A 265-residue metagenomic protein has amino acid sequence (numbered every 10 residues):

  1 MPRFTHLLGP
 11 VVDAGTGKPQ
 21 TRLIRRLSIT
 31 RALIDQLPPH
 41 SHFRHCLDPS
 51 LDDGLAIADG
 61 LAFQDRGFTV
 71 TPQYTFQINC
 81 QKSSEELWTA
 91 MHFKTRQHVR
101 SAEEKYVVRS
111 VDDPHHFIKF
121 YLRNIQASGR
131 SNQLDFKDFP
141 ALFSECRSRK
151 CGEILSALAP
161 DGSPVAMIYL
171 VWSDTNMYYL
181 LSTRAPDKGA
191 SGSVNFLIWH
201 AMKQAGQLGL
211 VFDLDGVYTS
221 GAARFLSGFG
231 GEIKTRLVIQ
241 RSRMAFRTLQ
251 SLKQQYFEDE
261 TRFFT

Functional and structural regions predicted by a protein language model:
M1, L51-A56, G221-A223: Short catalytic/ligand-binding loop motif for oxyanion handling, primarily in non-cytosolic enzymes, centered on
M1-A32, P160-P186: Conserved donor-binding loop and adjoining core beta-sheet/short helix segment in diverse acyl/aminoacyl transferases
R26, T30, S41-A58: Short, glycine/charge-rich beta-strand/loop segments that flank catalytic centers and engage negatively charged groups
S28-H40, A201-Q204: Short, basic/hydrophobic alpha-helical segments
P38-P49, A205-D215: Conserved GNAT acetyl-CoA-binding A-motif
D48-A190: A conserved beta-strand-loop-helix scaffold within acyl/acetyltransferase catalytic domains
I78-Q81, S242-F263: C-terminal "cap" of GNAT-fold acetyltransferases
L142-S251: Aromatic (often tryptophan-rich) hydrophobic motifs at membrane interfaces
